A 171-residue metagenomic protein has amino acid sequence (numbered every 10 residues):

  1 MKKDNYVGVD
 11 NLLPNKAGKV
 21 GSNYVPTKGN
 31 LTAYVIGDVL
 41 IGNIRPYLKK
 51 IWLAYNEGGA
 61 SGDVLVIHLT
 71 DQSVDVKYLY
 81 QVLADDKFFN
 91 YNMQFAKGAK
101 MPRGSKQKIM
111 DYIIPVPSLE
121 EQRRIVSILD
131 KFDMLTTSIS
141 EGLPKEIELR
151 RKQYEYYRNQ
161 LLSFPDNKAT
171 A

Functional and structural regions predicted by a protein language model:
M1-A171: Charged, alpha-helix-forming regions
